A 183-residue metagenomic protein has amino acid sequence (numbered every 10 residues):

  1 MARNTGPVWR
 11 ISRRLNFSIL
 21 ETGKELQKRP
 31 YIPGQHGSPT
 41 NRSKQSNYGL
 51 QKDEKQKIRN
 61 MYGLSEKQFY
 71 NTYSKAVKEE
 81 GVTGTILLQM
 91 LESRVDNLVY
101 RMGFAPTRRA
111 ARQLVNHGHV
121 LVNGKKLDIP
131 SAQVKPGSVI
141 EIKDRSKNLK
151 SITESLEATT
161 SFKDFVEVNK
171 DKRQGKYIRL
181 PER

Functional and structural regions predicted by a protein language model:
M1-M102, I129-R183: Ferredoxin-like alpha/beta domains used as RNA- or RNAP-binding modules
A105, L114-V115, V134: Short, well-ordered loop/turn sites that connect or cap secondary structure elements
G118-V122, K126-D128: Glycine- and Gly-Pro-enriched alpha-helical subdomains that act as flexible, kink-prone "lid/hinge" or packing modules
